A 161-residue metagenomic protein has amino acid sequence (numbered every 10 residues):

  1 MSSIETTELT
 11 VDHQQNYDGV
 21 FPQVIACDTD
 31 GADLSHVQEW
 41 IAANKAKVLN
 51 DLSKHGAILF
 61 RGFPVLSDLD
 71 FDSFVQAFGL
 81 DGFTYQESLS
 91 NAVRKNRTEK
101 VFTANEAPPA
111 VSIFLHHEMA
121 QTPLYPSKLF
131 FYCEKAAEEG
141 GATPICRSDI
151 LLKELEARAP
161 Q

Functional and structural regions predicted by a protein language model:
S2-Q161: Non-heme Fe(II) oxygenase catalytic core, chiefly the N-lobe of the double-stranded beta-helix
